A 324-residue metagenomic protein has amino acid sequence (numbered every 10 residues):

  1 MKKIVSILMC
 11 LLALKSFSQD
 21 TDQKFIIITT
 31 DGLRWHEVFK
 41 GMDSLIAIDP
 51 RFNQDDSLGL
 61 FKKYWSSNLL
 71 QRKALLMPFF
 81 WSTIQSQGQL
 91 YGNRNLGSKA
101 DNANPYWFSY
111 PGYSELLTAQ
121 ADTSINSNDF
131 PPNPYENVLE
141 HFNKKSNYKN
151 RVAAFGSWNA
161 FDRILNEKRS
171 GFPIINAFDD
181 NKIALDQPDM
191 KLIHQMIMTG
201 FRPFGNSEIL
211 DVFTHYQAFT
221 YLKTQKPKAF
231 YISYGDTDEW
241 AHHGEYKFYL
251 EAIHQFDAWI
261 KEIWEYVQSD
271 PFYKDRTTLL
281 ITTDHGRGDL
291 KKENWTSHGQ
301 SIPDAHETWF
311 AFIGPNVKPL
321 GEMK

Functional and structural regions predicted by a protein language model:
M1-D22: Bacterial Sec-dependent N-terminal signal peptides
D22, K40, S44, W65-T224: Active-site-proximal alpha/beta segments of enzymes that process anionic O-linked groups
F25-I27, W35, Q255-T296: Metal-dependent active-site segment of extracytoplasmic phospho-/sulfohydrolases and closely related
F25-T29, H36-E37, Y91-R94, E115-L117 (+4 more regions): Structural recognition of the beta-strand scaffold that forms the well-ordered cores of secreted hydrolase catalytic
G41, D49, T282-I313: Histidine-centered active-site microenvironments of extracellular/periplasmic hydrolases and transferases
Q71-M77, D129-Y135, L250-H254, P303-H306 (+1 more regions): A short beta-strand-to-alpha-helix junction
Y113-A119, S297-K324: Substrate-binding rim/cap in mid-to-C-terminal beta-strand-loop elements of soluble/periplasmic
K168, Y216-E262: Active-site His/acidic residue clusters
